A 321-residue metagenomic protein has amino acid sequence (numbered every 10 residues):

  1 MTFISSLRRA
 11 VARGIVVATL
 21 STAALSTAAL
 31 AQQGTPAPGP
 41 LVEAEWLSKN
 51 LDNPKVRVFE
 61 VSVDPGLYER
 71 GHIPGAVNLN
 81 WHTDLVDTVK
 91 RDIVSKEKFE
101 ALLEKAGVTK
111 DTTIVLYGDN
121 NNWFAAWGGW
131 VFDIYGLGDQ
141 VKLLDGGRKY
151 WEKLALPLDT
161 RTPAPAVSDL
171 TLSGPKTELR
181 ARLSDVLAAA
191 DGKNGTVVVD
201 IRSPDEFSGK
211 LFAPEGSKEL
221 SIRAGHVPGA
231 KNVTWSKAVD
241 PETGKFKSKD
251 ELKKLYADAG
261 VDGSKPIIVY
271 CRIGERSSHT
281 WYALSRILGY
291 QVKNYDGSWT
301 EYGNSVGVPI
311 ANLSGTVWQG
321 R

Functional and structural regions predicted by a protein language model:
M1-R9: N-terminal secretory signal peptides that target proteins for export/translocation
R13-A28: Bacterial N-terminal signal peptides
Q32-L41, K49, D84-L85, R148-V227 (+1 more regions): Active-site neighborhoods of enzymes that stabilize oxyanions during catalysis
P36-P65, E69, G75-N78: Mature N-terminal segment immediately following signal peptide/propeptide cleavage in secreted/periplasmic
V63-G66, H82-V86, N120-W123, R148-Y150 (+5 more regions): Solvent-exposed loop/turn segments at secondary-structure junctions within structured extracellular/periplasmic domains
L85-T113, T234-P266: Helix-loop module immediately N-terminal to the HCX5R catalytic loop in PTP-like cysteine phosphatase domains
V94-K193, K210-L211, G225, R276-K293 (+1 more regions): Thiolate-centered catalytic microenvironments shared by cysteine-dependent enzyme domains
K254, A259-G315: C-terminal soluble interaction/assembly domains
